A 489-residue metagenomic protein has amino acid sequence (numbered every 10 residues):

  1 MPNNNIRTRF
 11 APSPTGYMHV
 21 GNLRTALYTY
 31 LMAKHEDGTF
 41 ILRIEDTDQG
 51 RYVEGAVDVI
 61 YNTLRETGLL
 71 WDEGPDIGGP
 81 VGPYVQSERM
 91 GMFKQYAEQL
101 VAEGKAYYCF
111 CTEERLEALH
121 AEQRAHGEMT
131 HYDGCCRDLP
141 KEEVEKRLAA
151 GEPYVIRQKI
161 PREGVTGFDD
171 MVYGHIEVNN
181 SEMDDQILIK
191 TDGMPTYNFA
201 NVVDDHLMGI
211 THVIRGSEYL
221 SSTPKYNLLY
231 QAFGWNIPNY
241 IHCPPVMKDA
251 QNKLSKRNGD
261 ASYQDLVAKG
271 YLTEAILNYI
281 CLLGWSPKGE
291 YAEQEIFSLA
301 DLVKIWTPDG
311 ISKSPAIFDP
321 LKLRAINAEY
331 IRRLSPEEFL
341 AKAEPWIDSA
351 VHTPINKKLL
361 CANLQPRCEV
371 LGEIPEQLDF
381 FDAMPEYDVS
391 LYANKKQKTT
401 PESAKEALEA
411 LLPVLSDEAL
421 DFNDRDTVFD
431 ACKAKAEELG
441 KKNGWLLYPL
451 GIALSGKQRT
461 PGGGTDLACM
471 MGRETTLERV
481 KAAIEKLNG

Functional and structural regions predicted by a protein language model:
P2-A125, S222-W235, A275: N-terminal Rossmann-like or analogous alpha/beta NTP/dinucleotide-binding catalytic cores that position adenine
M18-V20, L266-E274, K313-D319, H352-L360 (+1 more regions): Structural motif
T29, I60, L100, G104 (+8 more regions): Residue-level signal for inorganic ion chemistry
K34-D46, F199-H212, F233-M247, T460-D466 (+1 more regions): Glycine-rich phosphate/pyrophosphate-binding loops and their adjacent beta-strand/loop elements at enzyme active sites
P83-S87, F110, I189-K190, M208-Y219 (+5 more regions): Conserved phosphate-binding loops in nucleotide/dinucleotide-binding enzymes
A102, Y107-H242, K248-L254, S262: Active-site cores that bind ATP or allylic diphosphates and position pyrophosphate for catalysis
P336-L439: Small-residue-rich helix-loop
D426-N488: Charged substrate- and nucleic-acid-binding regions of tRNA-handling and nucleotidyl-transfer enzymes, centered on
